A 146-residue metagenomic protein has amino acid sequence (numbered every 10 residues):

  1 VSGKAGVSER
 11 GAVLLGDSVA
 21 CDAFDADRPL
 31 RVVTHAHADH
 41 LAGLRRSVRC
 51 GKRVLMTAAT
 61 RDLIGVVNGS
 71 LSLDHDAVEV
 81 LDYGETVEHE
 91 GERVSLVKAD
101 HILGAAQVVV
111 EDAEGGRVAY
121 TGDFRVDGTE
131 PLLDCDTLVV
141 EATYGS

Functional and structural regions predicted by a protein language model:
S2-D27, A38-S146: His/Asp/Glu-rich metal-coordinating catalytic cores of metallo-dependent phosphodiesterases/hydrolases acting on
R31: Hydrophobic beta-strand segment of the Class I
H35: Conserved G/P- and acidic residue-centered "switch" motifs that form tight phosphate/ATP-binding loops in soluble
